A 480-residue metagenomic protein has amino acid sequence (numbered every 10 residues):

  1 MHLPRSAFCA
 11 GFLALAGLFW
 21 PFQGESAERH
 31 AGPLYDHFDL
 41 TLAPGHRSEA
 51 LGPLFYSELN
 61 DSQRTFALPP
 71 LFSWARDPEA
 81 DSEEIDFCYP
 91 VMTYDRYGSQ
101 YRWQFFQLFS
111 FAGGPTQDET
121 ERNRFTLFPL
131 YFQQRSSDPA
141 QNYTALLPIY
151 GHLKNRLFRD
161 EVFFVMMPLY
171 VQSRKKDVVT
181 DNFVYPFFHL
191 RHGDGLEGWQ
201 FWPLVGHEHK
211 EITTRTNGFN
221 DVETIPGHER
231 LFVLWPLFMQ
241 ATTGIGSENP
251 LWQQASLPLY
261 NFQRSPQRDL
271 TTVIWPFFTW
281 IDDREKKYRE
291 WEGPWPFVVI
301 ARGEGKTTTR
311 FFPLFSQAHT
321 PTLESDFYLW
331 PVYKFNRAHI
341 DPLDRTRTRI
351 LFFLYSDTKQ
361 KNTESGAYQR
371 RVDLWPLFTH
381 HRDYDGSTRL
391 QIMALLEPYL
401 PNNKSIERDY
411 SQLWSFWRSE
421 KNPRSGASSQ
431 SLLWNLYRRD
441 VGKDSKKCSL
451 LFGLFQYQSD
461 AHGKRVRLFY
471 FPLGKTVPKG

Functional and structural regions predicted by a protein language model:
M1-G11: Bacterial N-terminal signal peptides that target proteins for export
C9-F19: Bacterial N-terminal signal peptides
E25-G480: Outer-membrane beta-barrel proteins and related beta-barrel translocases across Gram-negative bacteria
